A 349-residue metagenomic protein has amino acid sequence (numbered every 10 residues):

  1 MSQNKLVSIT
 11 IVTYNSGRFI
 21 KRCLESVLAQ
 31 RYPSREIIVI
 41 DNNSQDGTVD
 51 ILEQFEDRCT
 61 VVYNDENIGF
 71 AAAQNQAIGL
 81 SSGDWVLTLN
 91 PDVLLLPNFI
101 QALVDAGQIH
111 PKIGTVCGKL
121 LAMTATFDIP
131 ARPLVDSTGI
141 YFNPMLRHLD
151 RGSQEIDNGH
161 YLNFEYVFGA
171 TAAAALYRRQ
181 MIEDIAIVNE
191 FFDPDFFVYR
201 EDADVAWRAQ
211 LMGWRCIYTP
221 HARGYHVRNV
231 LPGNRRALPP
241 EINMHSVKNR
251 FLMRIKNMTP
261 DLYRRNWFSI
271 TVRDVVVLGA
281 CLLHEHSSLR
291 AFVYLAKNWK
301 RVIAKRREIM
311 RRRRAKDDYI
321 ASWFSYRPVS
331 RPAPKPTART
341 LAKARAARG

Functional and structural regions predicted by a protein language model:
M1-A29: N-proximal low-complexity "stem/linker" segments adjacent to membrane-targeting elements
L24-E66: Acidic donor-binding segment of Leloir-type glycosyltransferases
N64-S81, P91, A102: Glycine-rich, basic loop-to-helix element that forms the pyrophosphate-binding segment of sugar-nucleotide handling
V86: Short aromatic/hydrophobic "clamp" motif used to bind/position activated sugar donors
L94-D136, I140-R147: Conserved donor NDP-sugar-binding/catalytic core segment of glycosyltransferases
I140, P144-L149, E155-R179, V198 (+3 more regions): A recurrent flexible, glycine/aromatic-enriched loop bordering the glycosyltransferase active site that acts as
F168-A186, E190-R223: A short, conserved alpha-helix in the catalytic core of glycosyltransferases
R215-R307, R312, D317-S322, Y326: Active-site-adjacent helix/loop segment of glycosyltransferases that harbors family-specific signature motifs
